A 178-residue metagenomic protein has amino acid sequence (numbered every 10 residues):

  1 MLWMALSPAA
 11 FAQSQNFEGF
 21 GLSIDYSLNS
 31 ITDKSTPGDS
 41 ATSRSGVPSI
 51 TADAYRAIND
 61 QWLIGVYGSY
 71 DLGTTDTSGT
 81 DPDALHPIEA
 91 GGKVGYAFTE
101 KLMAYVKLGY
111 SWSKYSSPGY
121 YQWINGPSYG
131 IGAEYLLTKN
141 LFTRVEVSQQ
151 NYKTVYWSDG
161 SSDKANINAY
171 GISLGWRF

Functional and structural regions predicted by a protein language model:
M1-F11: Gram-negative bacterial Sec-dependent N-terminal signal peptides
F11-F178: Gram-negative outer-membrane beta-barrel domains
